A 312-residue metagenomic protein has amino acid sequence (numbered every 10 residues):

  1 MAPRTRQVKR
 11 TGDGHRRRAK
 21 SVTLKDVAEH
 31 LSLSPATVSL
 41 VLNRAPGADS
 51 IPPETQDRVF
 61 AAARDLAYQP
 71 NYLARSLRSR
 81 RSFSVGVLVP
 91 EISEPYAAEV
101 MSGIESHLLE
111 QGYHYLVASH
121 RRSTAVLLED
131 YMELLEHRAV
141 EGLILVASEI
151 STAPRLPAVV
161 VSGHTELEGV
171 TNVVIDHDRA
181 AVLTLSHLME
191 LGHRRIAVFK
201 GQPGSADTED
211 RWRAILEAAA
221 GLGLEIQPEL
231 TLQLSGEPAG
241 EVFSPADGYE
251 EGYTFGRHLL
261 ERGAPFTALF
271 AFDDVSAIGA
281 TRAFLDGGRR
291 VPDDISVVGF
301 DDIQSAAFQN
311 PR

Functional and structural regions predicted by a protein language model:
M1-K9, G14-A19, T23, R80-S186 (+4 more regions): Alpha-helical recognition/docking segments in bacterial nutrient-uptake and carbohydrate-utilization systems
M1-R80: N-terminal helix-turn-helix DNA-binding module of bacterial transcription factors
T5-R6, Y253-R312: Flexible loop/turn connectors
L108-S119, L216-Y249: Short beta-strand elements in bilobed, periplasmic/extracellular small-molecule ligand-binding domains
Y131-M132, A139-V146, A197-K200, V242-S244 (+2 more regions): Periplasmic-binding protein-like
T171-V198, R213, E217, G248-L260 (+1 more regions): Hydrophobic alpha-helical segments within soluble ligand-binding/sensing domains
R195, I226-L230, R290-V297: Short acidic capping loops at alpha-helix termini that bridge into adjacent secondary structure
